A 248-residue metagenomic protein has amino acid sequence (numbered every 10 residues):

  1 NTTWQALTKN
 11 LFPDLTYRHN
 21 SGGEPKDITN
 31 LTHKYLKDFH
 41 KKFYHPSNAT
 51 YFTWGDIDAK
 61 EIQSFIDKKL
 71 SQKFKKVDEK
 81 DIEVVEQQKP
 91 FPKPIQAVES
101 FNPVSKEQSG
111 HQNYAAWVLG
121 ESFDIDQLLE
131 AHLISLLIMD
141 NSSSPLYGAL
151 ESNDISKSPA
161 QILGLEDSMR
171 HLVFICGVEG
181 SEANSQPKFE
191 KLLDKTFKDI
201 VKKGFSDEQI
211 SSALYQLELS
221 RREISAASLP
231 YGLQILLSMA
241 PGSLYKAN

Functional and structural regions predicted by a protein language model:
N1-K89, P103-A131, L136-N248: Charge-rich, well-structured scaffold segments of protease-associated domains
P94-S105: Short amphipathic
